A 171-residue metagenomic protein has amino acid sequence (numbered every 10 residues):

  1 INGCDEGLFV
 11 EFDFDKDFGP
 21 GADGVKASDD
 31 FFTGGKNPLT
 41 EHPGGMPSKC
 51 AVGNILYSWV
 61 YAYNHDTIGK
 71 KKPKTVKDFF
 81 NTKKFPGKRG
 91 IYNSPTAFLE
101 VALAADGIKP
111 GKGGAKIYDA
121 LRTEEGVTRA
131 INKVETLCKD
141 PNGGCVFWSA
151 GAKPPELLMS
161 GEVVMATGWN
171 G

Functional and structural regions predicted by a protein language model:
I1-L157: Extracytoplasmic ligand-binding site segments that recognize negatively charged/polar headgroups
N2, T167-G171: A ligand-binding cleft/hinge motif common to bilobed small-molecule-binding domains
